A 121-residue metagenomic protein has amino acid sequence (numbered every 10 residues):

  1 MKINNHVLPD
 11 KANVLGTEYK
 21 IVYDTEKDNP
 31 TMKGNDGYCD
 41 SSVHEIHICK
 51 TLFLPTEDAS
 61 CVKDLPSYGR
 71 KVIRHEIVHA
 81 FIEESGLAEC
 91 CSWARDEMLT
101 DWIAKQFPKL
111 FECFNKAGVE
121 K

Functional and structural regions predicted by a protein language model:
M1-D10: Short acidic, Pro/Gly- and aromatic-enriched capping/linker segments at domain boundaries
P9-G69, A80-E84, S92-Q106: Active-site scaffold of zinc-dependent metalloenzymes
Q106-C113: Short, basic alpha-helical nucleic acid-contact segments in DNA-binding proteins and DNA transaction factors
N115-K121: Long, well-structured alpha-helical subdomains associated with metal-dependent extracellular/ecto-lumenal hydrolases
